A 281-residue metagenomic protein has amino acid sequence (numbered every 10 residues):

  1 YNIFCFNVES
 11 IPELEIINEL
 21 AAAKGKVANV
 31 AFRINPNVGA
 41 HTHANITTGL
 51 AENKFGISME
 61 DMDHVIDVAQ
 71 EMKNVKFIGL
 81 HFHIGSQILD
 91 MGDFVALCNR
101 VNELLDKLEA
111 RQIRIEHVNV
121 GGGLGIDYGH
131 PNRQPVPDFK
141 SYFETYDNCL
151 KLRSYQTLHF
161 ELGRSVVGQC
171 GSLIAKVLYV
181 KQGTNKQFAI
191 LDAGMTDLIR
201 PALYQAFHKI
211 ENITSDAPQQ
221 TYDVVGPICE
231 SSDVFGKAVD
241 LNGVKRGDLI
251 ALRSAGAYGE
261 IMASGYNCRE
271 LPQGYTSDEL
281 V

Functional and structural regions predicted by a protein language model:
Y1-H117, I126: Active-site-proximal beta-alpha core segment in soluble small-molecule metabolic enzymes
V8, F82, V120, F160-L162 (+1 more regions): Conserved beta-strand positions
V27, V101-K107, K140-R153: Alpha-helix-loop-beta-strand connector modules within alpha/beta enzyme cores
I34-V38, I84-I88, G122-I126, R164-V166 (+3 more regions): Glycine-rich beta-alpha junction loops
V38-T42, E116-R133, H159-C170, L198-I199: Flexible glycine/acidic-rich beta-alpha junction loops that bind and position SAM and/or redox cofactors in anaerobic
F55-E60, D147, N185-F188: Acidic, His- and aromatic-enriched active-site or binding-groove loops in soluble protein domains that engage sugars
D90-A96, D127-S141, G168-Y179, K237-D240: Short glycine/threonine-rich loop-to-helix capping motif typified by GTGT followed within a few residues by an Asp-Pro
Y155-V281: Charged (often Lys/Glu-rich) extended helix/loop segments that serve as interaction or gating elements
